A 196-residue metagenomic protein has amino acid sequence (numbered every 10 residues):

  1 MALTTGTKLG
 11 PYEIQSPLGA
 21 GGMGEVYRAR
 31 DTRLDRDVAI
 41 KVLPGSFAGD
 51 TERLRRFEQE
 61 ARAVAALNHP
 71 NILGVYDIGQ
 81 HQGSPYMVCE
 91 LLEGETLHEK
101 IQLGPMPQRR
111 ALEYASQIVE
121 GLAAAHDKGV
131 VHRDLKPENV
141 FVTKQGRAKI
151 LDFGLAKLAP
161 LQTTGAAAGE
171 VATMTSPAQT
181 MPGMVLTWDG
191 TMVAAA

Functional and structural regions predicted by a protein language model:
M1-A196: Conserved ATP-binding/catalytic core of the eukaryotic-like protein kinase fold, especially serine/threonine kinases
